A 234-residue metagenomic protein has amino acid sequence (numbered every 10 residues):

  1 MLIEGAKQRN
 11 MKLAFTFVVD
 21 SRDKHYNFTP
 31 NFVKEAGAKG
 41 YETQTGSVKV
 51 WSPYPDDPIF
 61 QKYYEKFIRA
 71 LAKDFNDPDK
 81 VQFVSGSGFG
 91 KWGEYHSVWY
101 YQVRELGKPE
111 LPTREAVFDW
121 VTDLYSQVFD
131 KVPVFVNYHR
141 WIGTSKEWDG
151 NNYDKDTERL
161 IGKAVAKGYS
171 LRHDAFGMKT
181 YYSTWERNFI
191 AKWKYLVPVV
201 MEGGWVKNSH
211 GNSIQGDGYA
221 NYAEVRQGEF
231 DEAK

Functional and structural regions predicted by a protein language model:
M1-E115, N137-D149: Aromatic-lined carbohydrate-binding surfaces of glycoside hydrolases
K7, G86-G93, V98-K234: Catalytic-core regions of glycoside hydrolase
